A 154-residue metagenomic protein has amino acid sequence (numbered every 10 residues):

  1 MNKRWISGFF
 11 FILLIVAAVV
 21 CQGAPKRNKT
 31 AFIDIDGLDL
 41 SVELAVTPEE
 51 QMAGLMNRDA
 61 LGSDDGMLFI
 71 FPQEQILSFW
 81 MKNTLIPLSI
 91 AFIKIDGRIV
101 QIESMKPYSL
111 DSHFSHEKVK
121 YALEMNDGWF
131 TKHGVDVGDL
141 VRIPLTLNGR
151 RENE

Functional and structural regions predicted by a protein language model:
N2-F9: Bacterial N-terminal signal peptides that target proteins for export
F9-A17: Bacterial N-terminal signal peptides
Q22-E154: Compact, glycine-rich, soluble single-domain proteins
